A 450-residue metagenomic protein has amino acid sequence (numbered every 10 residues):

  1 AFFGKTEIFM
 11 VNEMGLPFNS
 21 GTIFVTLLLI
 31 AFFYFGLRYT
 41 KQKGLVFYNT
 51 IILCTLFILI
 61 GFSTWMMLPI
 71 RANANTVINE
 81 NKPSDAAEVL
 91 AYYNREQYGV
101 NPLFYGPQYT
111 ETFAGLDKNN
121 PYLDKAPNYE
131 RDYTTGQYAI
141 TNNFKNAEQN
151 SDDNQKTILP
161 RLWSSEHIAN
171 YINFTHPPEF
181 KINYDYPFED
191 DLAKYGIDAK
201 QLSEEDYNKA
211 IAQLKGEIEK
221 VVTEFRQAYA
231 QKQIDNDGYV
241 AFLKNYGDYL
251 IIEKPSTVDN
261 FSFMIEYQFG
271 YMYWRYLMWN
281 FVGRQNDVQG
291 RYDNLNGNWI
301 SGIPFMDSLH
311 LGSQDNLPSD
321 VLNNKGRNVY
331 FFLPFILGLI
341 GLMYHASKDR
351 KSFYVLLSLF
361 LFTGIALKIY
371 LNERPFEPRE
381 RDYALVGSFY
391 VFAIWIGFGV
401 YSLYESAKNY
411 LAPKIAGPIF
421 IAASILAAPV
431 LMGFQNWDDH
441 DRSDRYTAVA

Functional and structural regions predicted by a protein language model:
A1, I51-I60, A346, R350 (+1 more regions): Signature aromatic-anchored transmembrane alpha helix within multi-pass, membrane-resident enzymes that catalyze glycan
A1-G21, I70-E88, F360-Y383: Membrane-interfacial interhelical loops
N12-I30, R327-F332, L385-A393: Alpha-helical transmembrane segments of polytopic membrane proteins
I30-T40, F331-R350, S402: Hydrophobic, aromatic-rich transmembrane alpha-helices and their immediate juxtamembrane boundary segments
L53-I60, Y330-L337, R350-Y370, S424-A427: Transmembrane alpha-helix segments characteristic of polytopic inner-membrane glycan-assembly/cell-envelope
A72-I340: Lumenal/periplasmic acceptor-binding loop at the mouth of the active site in multi-pass, GT-C-fold membrane enzymes
E377-Y401: Hydrophobic/aromatic-rich transmembrane helices and adjacent perimembrane loops
D382, P418-A450: Membrane-proximal, lumen/periplasm-facing interface regions of secretory-pathway glyco- and lipid-modifying enzymes
